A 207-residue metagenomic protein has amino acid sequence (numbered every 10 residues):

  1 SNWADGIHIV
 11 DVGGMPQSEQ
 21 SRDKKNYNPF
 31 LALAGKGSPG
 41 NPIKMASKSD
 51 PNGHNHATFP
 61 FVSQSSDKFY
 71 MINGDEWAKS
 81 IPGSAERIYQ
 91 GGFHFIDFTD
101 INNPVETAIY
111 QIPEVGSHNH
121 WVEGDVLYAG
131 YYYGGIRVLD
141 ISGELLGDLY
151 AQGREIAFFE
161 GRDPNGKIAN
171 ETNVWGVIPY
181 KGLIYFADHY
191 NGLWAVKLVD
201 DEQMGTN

Functional and structural regions predicted by a protein language model:
S1-N207: Feature marking well-ordered beta-strand scaffolds used for ligand recognition
